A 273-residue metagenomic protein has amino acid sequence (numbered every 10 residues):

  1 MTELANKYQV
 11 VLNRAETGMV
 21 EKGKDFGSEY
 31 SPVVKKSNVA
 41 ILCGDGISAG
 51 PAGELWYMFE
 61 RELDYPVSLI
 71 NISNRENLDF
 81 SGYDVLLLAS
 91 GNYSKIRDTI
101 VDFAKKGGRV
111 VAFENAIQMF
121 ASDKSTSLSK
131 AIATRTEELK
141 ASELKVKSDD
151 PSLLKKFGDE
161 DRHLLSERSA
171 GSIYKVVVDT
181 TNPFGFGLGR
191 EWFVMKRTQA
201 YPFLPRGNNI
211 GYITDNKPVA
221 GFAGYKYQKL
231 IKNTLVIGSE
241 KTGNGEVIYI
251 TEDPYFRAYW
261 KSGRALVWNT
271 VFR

Functional and structural regions predicted by a protein language model:
M1-R273: Intrinsic-disorder/low-complexity accessory segments
